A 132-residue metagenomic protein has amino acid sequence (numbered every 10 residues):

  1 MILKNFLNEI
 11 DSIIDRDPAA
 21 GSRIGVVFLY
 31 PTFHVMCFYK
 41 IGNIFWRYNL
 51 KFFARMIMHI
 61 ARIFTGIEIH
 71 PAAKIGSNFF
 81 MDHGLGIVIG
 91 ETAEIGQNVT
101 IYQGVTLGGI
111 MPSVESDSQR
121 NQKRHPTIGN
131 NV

Functional and structural regions predicted by a protein language model:
M1-A61, T65: Terminal amphipathic alpha-helical/low-complexity segments used for targeting or macromolecular assembly
N49-V132: Flexible, glycine/small-residue-enriched loop-and-beta-strand segment within the central core of proteins
